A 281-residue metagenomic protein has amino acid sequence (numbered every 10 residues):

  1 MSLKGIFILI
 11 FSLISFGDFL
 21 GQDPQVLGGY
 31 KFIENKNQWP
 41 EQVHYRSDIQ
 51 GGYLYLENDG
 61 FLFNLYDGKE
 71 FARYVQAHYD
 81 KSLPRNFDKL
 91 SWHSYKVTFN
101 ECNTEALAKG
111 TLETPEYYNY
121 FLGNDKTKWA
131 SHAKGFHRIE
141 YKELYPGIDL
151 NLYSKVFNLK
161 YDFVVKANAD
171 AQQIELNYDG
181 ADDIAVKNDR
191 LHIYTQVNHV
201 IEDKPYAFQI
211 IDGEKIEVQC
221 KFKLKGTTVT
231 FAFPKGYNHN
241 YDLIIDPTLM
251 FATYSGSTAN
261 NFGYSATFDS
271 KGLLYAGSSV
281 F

Functional and structural regions predicted by a protein language model:
M1-Q25: Bacterial Sec-dependent N-terminal signal peptides
D18-T258, T267: Residues that cap or anchor secondary-structure elements
N261-F262: Beta-rich catalytic cores
F268-G272: Residue-level detector of Asp-centered blade-edge/turn motifs that repeat once per structural unit in beta-propeller
L274-A276: Hydrophobic beta-strand segments that make up the repeating blades of beta-propeller and related beta-repeat
S279-F281: Residue-level signature of beta-propeller blades and closely related beta-rich strand-turn architectures in secreted
